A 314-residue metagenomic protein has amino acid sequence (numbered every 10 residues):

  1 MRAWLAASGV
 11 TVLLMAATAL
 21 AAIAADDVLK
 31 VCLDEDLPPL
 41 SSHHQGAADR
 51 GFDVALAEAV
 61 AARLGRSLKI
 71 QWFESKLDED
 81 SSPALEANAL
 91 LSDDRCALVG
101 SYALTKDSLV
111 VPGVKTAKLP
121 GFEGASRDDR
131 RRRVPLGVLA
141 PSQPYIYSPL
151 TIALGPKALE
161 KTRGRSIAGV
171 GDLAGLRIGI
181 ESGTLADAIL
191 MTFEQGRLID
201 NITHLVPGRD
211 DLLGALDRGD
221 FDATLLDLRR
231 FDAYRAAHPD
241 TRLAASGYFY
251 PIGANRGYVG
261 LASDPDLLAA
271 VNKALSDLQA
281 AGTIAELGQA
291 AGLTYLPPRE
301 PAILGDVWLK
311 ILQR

Functional and structural regions predicted by a protein language model:
A7-A19: Bacterial N-terminal signal peptides
I23-V111, L205: Extracytoplasmic small-molecule ligand-binding "clamshell" domains of the periplasmic binding protein/Venus flytrap
D34-D36, S126-T151, L228, R235-L275 (+1 more regions): Periplasmic-binding protein-like
E35-P38, G46-L64, Y147-G208, R229: Bilobed "Venus flytrap"/periplasmic-binding protein-like clamshell domains and structurally analogous long
V54-R63, L154-G164, L176-R177, A254-L296: Extended ligand-binding regions for polar small-molecule ligands
V60, L85-S92, I152, L173 (+2 more regions): Hydrophobic residues within well-ordered alpha-helices
I70-V170, A245, L312-Q313: Acidic, polar ligand-binding/catalytic clefts
K161-A168, L185-T192, R242-A244, L275-R314: Ligand-binding clefts/hinges and TM-proximal coupling segments of bilobed small-molecule sensing domains
